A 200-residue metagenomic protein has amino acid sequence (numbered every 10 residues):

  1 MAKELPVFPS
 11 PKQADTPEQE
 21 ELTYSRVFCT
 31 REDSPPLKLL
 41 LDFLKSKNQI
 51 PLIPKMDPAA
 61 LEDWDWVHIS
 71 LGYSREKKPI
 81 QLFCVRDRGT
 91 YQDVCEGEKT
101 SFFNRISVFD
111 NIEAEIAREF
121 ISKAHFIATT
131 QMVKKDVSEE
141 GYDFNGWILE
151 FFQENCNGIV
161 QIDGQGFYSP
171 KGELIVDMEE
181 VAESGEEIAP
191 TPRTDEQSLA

Functional and structural regions predicted by a protein language model:
M1-A200: Acidic (Asp/Glu-rich) sequence patches and key acidic residues that form negatively charged surfaces used
